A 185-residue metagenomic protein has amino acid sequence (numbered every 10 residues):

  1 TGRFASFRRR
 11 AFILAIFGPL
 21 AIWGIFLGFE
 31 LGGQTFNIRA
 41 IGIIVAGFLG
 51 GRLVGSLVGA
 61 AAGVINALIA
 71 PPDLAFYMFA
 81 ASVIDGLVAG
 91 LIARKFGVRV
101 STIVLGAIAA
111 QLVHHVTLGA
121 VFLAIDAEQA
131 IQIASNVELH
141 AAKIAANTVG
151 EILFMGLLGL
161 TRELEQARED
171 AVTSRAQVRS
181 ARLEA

Functional and structural regions predicted by a protein language model:
T1, R8-I41, S56, A67-R175: Membrane-embedded alpha-helical hairpins and interfacial helices in multi-pass inner-membrane proteins
A46-G47: Helix-capping/transition residues at the boundaries of transmembrane alpha-helices and the short helical linkers
G59: Transmembrane-embedded, aromatic-rich helix segments that form part of the hydrophobic channel/pocket engaging
T173-A185: PAS/LOV and related PAS-like sensory modules
